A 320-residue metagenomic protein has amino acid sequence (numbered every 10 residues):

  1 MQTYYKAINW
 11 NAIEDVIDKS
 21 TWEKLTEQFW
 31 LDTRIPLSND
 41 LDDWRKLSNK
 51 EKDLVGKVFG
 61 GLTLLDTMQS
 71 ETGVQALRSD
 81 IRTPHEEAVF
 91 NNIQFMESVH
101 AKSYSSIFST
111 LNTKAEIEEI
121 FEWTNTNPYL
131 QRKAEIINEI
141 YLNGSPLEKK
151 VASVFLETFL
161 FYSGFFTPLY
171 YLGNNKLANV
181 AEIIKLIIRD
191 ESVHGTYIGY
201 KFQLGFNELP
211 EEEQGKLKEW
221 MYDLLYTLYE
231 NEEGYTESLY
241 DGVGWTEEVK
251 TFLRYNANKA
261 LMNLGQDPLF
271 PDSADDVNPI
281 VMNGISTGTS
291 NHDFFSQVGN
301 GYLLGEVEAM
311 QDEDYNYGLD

Functional and structural regions predicted by a protein language model:
M1-D320: Non-heme di-metal
